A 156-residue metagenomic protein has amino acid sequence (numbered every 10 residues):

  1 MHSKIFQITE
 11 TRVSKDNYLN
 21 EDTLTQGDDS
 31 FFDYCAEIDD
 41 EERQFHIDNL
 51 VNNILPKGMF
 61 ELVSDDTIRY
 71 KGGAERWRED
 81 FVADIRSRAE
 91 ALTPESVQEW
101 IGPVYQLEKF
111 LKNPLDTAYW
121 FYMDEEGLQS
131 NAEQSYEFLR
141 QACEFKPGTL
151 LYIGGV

Functional and structural regions predicted by a protein language model:
M1, N113-V156: Acidic, proline/glycine-rich low-complexity IDRs
M1-Y34, K146-V156: Short, extreme N-terminal segment that most often corresponds to the first beta-strand
R12-N17, Q44, L128-N131: Short, surface-exposed beta-strand/loop "edge" segments at domain boundaries and coil↔beta transitions
T25-D124: Low-complexity, serine/threonine/proline-enriched polar segments
